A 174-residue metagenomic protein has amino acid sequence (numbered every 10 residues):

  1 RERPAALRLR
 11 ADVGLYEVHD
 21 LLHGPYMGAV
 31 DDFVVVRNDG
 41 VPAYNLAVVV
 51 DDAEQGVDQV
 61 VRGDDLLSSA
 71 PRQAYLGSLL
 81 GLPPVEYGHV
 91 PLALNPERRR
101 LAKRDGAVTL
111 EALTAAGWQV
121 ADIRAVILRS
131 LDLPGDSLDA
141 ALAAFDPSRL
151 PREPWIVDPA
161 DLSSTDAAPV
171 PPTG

Functional and structural regions predicted by a protein language model:
R1-K103, T109-T114, P159-G174: Active-site cores that bind ATP or allylic diphosphates and position pyrophosphate for catalysis
E2-P4, G117, D132, F145: Short loop/turn hinge sites at secondary-structure boundaries
A70-A74, R124-I127, L142: A generic alpha-helix structural signal
P84-Y87, L133-D139: Short, surface-exposed acidic
R99-L133: A hydrophobic, small-residue-rich beta->alpha segment in the mid-to-C-terminal subdomain of diverse proteins
L128, D136-T173: C-terminal domain-tail junction helix/linker
